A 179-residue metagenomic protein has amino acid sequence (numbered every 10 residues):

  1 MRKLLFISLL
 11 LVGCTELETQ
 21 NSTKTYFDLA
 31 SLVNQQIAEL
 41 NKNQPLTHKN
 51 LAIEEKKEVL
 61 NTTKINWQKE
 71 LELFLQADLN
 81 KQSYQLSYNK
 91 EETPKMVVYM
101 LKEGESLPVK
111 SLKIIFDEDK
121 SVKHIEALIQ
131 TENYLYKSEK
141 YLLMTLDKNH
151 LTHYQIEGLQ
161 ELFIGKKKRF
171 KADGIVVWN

Functional and structural regions predicted by a protein language model:
M1-I7: Sec-dependent signal peptide recognition, specifically the positively charged N-region followed immediately by
L11-G13: C-terminal motif of bacterial Sec signal peptides marking the signal peptidase cleavage site
T15-E18: Bacterial signal peptide processing site
S22-P45: Post-signal peptide N-terminal segment of mature Sec-exported envelope proteins
I37-D119: Surface-exposed acidic loop/strand-edge motifs in secreted or periplasmic proteins that form small linear binding
M96-N179: Gly/Pro-enriched, hydrophobic low-complexity segments that function as extracytoplasmic propeptides/linkers
